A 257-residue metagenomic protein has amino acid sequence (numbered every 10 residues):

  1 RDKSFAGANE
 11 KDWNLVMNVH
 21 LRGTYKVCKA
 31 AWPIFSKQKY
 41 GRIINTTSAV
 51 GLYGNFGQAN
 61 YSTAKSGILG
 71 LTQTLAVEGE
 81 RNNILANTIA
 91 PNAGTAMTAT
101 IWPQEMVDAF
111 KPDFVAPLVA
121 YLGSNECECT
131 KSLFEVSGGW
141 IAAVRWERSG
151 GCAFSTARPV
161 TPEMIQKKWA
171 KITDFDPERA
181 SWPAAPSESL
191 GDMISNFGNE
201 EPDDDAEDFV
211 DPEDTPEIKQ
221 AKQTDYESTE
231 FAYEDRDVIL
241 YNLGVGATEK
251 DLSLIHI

Functional and structural regions predicted by a protein language model:
K3-F5, N9-N14: Substrate-binding pocket helix/loop in short-chain dehydrogenase/reductase
A6, Y53-N60: Active-site loop immediately N-terminal to the catalytic Tyr-X3-Lys motif of short-chain dehydrogenase/reductase
C28, A64: Active-site helix of classical SDR
F35-K37, Y53, L69, T74-I84 (+1 more regions): Active-site-adjacent segment of SDR/Rossmann-fold oxidoreductases
S48: Residue(s) in the substrate-gating loop at a strand-loop-helix junction that position the organic substrate next
T88, M106-F209: C-terminal helical subdomain
I255-I257: Conserved small/polar residues in nucleotide/adenosyl-binding loops
